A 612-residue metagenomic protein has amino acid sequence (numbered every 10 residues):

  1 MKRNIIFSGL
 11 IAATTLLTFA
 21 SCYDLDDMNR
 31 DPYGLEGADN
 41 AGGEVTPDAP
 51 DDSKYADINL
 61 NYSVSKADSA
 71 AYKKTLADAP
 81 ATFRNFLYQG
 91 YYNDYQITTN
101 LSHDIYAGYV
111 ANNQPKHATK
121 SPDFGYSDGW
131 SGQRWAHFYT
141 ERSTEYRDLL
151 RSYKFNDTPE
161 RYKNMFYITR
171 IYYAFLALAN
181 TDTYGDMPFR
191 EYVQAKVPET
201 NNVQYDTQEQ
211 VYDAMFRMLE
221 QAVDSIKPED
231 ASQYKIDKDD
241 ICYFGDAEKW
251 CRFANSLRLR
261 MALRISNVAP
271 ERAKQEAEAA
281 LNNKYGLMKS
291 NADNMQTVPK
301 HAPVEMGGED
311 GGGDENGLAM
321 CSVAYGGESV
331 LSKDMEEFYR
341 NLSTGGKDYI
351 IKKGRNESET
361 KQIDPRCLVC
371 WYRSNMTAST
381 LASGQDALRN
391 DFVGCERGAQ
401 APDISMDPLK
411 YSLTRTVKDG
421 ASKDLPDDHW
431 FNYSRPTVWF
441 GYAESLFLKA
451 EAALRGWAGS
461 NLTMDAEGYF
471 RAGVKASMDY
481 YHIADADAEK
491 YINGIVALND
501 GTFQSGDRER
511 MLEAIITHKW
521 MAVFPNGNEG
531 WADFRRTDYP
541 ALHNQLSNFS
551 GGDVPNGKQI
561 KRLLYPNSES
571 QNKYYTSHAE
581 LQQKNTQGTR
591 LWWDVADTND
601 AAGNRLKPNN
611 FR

Functional and structural regions predicted by a protein language model:
M1-S21: Sec-dependent bacterial lipoprotein signal peptides
C22-I105, F155-N156, G552-R612: Membrane-proximal, proline-rich intrinsically disordered regions
L25-R30, G43-S63, A111-P122, G185-V193 (+2 more regions): Short, compositionally biased low-complexity segments
K73-A77, N112-Y172, L176-Y481, S505-R510 (+1 more regions): Structured, solvent-exposed acidic/aromatic patches
Y95-I105, G185-P188, K274, A532: Beta-strand acidic-aromatic groove motif in beta-rich domains, primarily in extracellular
T99-S102, C370-R373, G527-R536: Short coil/turn segments at secondary-structure boundaries
V474-R612: C-terminal functional modules
